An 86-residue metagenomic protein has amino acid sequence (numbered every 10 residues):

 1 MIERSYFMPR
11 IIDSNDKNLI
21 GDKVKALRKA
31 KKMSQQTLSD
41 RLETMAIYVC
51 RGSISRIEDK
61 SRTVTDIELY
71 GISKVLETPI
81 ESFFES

Functional and structural regions predicted by a protein language model:
I2-K31: A short, Lys/Arg-rich alpha-helix, primarily the initiator
I20, K31, I47, R62-T65: Flexible coil/turn residues that form the inter-helical turn or adjacent wing/linker of helix-turn-helix
K23, S34, L38, T65-E68 (+1 more regions): Residues that mark the N-terminal boundary/hinge immediately upstream of a DNA-recognition element
V24, R28, L38, I54 (+2 more regions): Hydrophobic packing within well-folded, soluble alpha/beta domains
K29, E43-T44, D59, Y70: Residue-level detection of the helix-turn-helix DNA-binding "recognition helix"
K32-R56: Short alpha-helical DNA-recognition segment
G52, D59-G71: Short, basic-rich loop-to-helix N-cap that marks the start of a DNA-contacting helix
D66-Y70, K74-S86: Short C-terminal boundary/hinge segments that cap the last helix of small helical domains
